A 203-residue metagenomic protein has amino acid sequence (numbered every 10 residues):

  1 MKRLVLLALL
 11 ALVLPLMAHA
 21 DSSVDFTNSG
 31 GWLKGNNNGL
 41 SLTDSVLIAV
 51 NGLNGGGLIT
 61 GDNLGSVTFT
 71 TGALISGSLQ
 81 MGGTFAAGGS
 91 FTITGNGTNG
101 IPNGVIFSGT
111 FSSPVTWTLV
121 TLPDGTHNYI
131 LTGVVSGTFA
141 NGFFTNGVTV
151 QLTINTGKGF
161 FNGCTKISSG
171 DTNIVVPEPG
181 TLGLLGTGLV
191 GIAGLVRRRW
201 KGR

Functional and structural regions predicted by a protein language model:
M1-K2, A140, T145, W200: Generic cytosolic/nucleocytoplasmic N-terminal low-complexity/intrinsically disordered segments
M1-S23, C164-G194: Short, threonine-centered small-residue motifs that mark membrane-proximal processing/anchoring sites and TM-junction
H19-G88, N146, V150-V175: N-terminal segment immediately downstream of the Sec signal-peptide cleavage site in secreted/extracellular proteins
G89, G95-K158: Acidic, glycine-rich flexible loop segments
S113, Y129, G137, L184-T187 (+1 more regions): Short, electropositive, low-hydrophobicity segments enriched in small/polar residues
G194-R203: C-terminal membrane-anchoring or membrane-association module
